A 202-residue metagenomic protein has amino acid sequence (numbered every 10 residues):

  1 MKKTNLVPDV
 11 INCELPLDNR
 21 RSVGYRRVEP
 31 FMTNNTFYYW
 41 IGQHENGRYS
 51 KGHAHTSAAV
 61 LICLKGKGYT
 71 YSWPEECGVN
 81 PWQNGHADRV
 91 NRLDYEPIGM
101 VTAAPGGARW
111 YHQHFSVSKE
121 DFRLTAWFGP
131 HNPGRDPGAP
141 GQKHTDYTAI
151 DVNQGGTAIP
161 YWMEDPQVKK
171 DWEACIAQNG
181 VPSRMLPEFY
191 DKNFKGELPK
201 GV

Functional and structural regions predicted by a protein language model:
M1-T36, W40, W162, P166-V202: A short, N-terminal "cap"/entry segment at the start of jelly-roll beta-barrel domains of the cupin/DSBH fold
E29-F31, Y49-H55, I62, Q113-S116: Short histidine-centered beta-strand/loop micro-motifs that create catalytic or ligand/metal-coordination sites
Y38-T56, P74-G78, P105-W110: Conserved short histidine dyad/triad with adjacent acidic residue
G42, P130-R135, A139-D151: Non-heme Fe(II)/2-oxoglutarate
G52-H53, V60, T70-W73, V79-Q83 (+3 more regions): Extended hydrophobic-aromatic, low-complexity segments
V60-I62, T102-A103, W110-A139: A short hydrophobic beta-strand segment most commonly corresponding to one strand of the jelly-roll/cupin
P74-R109: Short acidic-glycine-tyrosine-enriched beta hairpin
